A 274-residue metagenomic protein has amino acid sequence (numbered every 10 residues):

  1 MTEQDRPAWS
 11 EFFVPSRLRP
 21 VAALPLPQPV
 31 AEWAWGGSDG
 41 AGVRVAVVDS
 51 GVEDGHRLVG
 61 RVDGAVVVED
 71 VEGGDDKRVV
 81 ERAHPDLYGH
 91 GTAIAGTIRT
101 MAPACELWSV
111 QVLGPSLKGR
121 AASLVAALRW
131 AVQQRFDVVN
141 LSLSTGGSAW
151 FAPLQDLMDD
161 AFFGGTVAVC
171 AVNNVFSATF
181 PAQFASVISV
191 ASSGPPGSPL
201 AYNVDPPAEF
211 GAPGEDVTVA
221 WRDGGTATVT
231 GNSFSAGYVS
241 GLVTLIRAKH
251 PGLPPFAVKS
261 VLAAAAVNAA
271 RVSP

Functional and structural regions predicted by a protein language model:
T2-M101, C105: Active-site core segment of subtilase-fold serine proteases
V48, A161-G164, V169-A171, V190-S193 (+2 more regions): Generic beta-sheet signal
E53, V68, L113, P196 (+3 more regions): Active-site/binding-pocket entry motifs
R61-V66, D156-M158, S186-V187, P206: Glycine-rich, phosphate-binding/catalytic loops in enzymes
K77-G147, H250, A264-A266: Subtilisin-like peptidase catalytic core
L113-A185, A227-T230, F234-S235, V267-V272: Substrate-binding/access-modulating region of protease and related hydrolase catalytic domains
T179-A248, G252: Extracellular S/T/G-rich loop segment that most often corresponds to the catalytic His/Ser-adjacent loop
G252-P274: An often Trp-containing, charged/polar helix-loop segment at the C-terminal end of enzyme catalytic cores
